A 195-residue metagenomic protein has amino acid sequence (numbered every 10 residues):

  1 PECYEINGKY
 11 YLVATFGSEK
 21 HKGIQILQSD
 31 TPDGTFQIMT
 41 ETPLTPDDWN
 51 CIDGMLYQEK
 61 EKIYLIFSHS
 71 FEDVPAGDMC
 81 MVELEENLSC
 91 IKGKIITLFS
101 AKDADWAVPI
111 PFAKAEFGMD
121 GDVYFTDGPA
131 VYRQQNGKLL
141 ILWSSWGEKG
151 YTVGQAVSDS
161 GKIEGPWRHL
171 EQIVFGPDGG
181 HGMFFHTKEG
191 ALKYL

Functional and structural regions predicted by a protein language model:
P1-L195: Carbohydrate-active catalytic/glycan-binding domains of CAZyme proteins, especially the secreted or lumenal ectodomains
